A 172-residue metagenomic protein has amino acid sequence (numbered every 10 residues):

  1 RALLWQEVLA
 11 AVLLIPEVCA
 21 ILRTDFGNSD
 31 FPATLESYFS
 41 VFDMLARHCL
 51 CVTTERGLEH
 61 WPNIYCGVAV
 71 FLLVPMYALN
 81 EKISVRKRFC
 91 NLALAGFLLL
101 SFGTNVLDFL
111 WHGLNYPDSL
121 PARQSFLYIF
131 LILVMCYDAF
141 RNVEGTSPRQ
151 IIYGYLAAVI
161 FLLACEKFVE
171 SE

Functional and structural regions predicted by a protein language model:
R1, F130-A157, K167-S171: Membrane-interface junctions at the ends of membrane-embedded or membrane-associated helices
L3-C90, F97-L98, T104-P117, P121-F126 (+1 more regions): Periplasmic/ER-lumenal interhelical loops and adjacent helix-loop junctions in multi-pass membrane proteins
L3-V12, L73, A95, L131-M135 (+3 more regions): Hydrophobic, lipid-facing residues on alpha-helical transmembrane segments of integral membrane proteins
S84-F97, G145-A157: Membrane-interfacial loop-to-transmembrane alpha-helix junctions, especially the N-terminal start
A164: Long, charged, mostly alpha-helical binding arms that flank functional sites
